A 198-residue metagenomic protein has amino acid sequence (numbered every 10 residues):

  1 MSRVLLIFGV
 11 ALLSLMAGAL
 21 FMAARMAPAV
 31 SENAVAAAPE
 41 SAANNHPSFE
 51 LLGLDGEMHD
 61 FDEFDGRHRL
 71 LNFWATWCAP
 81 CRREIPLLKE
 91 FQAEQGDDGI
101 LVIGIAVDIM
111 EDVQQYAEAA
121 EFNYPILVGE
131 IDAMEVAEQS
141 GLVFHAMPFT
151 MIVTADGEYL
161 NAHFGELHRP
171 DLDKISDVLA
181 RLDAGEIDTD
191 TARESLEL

Functional and structural regions predicted by a protein language model:
M1-S48, D190-L198: N-terminal targeting signals for export/organelle localization
A43, S48-R69: A short beta-strand-turn-helix
F49, F73-W74, Y116, Y124: Conserved hydrophobic/aromatic "anchor" residues that stabilize well-ordered secondary structure elements
D65-R67, D97, N123: Active-site acidic short loop of glycosyltransferases
L70-L71, V102: Hydrophobic beta-strand anchors of alpha/beta hydrolase catalytic cores
N72-C78, V107: Aromatic-flanked redox-active Cys/Sec active sites in thiol-based oxidoreductases, especially the WC-centered
R82-E121, I131-E138, D190-L198: Structural microenvironment flanking redox-active thiols in thiol-disulfide oxidoreductases
A119-F122, G129-R181: Thiol/disulfide oxidoreductase modules built on the thioredoxin-like
